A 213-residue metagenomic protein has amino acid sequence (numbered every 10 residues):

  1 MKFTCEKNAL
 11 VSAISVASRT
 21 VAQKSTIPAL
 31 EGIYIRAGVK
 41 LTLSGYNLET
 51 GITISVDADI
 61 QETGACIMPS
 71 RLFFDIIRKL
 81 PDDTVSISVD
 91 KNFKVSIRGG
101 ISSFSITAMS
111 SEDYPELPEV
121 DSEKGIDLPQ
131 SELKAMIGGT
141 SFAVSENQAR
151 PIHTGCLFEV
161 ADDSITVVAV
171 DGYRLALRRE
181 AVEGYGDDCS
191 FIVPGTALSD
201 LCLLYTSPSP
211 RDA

Functional and structural regions predicted by a protein language model:
K2-V39: N-terminal basic/disordered segments at the start of proteins
L10, I35, L41-L43, F73 (+4 more regions): Short, structured motif recognition centered on aromatic/hydrophobic residues
S18-A22, T50-T53, I76, D82-V85 (+6 more regions): Short loop/beta submotifs within extracellular cysteine-rich repeat domains
T20, I54-I76, Q148, L175-L204: A cross-kingdom feature marking solvent-exposed beta-strand/loop segments within repeated, beta-rich binding/scaffold
E31-V56, T63, F93-M109, T166-R178: Polyanion/phosphate-binding surface patch
I35-A37, V89-D90, G99, E159-V160 (+1 more regions): Generic beta-strand structural signal
V95-C189: Intrinsically disordered, low-complexity linker/loop segments enriched in Gly/Pro and charged/polar residues
Y205-A213: Single conserved hydrophobic/aromatic residue that forms the stacking wall/gate of nucleotide- or nucleobase-binding
